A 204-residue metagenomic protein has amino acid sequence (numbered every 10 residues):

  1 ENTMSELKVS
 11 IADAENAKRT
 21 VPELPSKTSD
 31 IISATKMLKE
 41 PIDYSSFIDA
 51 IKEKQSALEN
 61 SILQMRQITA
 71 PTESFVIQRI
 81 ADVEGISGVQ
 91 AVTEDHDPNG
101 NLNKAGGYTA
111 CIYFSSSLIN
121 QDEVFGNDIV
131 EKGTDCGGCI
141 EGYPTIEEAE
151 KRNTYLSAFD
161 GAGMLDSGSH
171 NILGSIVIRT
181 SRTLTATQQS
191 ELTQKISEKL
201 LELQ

Functional and structural regions predicted by a protein language model:
E1-T69: Amphipathic alpha-helical assembly segments used for oligomerization, scaffolding, or translocation
K18, P25, I32, Q55-L58 (+6 more regions): Sec/Tat-exported extracytoplasmic proteins
R19, R66, R79, R152 (+1 more regions): Arginine residue identity/basic-tract feature
S45, Q67-S74, T183-S190: Soluble non-cytosolic domains of exported or imported proteins
I48, E73, I77-I80, E150-N153 (+2 more regions): Extracytoplasmic/secreted envelope proteins and their assembly/folding machinery, especially bacterial periplasmic
L63-V83: Surface-exposed beta-loop interaction hotspot
V76-G163: Short, solvent-exposed recognition patches
I129-T134, C139, N153-Q204: A short, solvent-exposed beta-edge/loop patch
